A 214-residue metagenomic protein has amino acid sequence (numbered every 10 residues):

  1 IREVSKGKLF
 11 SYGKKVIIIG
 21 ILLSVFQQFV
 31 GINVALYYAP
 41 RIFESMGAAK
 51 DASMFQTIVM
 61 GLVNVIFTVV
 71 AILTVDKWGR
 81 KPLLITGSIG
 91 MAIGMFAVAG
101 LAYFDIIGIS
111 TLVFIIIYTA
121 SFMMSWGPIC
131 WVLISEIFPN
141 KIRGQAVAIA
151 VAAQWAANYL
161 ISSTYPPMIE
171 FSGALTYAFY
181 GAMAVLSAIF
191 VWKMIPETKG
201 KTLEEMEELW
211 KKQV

Functional and structural regions predicted by a protein language model:
I1-V214: Alpha-helical transmembrane bundle of multi-pass membrane proteins
